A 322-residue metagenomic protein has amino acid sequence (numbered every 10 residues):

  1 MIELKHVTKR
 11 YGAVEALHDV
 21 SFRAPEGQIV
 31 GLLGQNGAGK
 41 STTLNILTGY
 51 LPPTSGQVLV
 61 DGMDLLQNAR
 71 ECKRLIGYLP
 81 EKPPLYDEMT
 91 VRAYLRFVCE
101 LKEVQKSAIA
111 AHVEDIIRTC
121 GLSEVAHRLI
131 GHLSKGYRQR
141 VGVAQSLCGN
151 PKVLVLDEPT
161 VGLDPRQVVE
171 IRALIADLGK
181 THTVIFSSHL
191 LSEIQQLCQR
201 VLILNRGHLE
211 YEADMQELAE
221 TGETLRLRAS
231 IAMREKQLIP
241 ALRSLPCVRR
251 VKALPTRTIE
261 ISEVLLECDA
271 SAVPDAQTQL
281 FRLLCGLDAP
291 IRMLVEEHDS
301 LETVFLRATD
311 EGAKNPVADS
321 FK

Functional and structural regions predicted by a protein language model:
I2-L4, K9-N205, L209-Y211: ABC transporter nucleotide-binding domains
G34, R250-A253, E296: Hydrophobic/anchoring residues in structured secondary elements
E114, H132, R257-T258, D299: Positions that flank functional sites
R172-E267: ABC transporter nucleotide-binding domain
D269-K322: C-terminal coupling/interaction segments
